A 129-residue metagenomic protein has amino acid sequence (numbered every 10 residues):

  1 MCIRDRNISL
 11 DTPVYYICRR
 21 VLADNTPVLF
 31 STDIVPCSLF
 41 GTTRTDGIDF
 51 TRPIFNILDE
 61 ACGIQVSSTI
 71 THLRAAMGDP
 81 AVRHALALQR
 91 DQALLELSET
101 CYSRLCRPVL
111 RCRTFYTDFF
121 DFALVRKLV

Functional and structural regions predicted by a protein language model:
M1-D5: Conserved small/polar residues in nucleotide/adenosyl-binding loops
N7-S9, A23-T26, C37-V129: C-terminal regulatory/effector modules of DNA-binding transcriptional regulators
L10-V14: Short connector loops at helix/strand junctions that flank enzyme active sites, especially segments positioning acidic
Y16-I17, L97: Short loop/turn microsegments at loop-to-beta-strand junctions
R19, D33-S38: Anionic-ligand binding region
